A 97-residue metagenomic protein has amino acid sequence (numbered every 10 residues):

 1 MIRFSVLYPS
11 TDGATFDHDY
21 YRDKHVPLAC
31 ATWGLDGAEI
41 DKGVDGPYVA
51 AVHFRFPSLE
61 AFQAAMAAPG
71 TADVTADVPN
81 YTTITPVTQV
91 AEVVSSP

Functional and structural regions predicted by a protein language model:
M1-P97: Macromolecular interaction modules
